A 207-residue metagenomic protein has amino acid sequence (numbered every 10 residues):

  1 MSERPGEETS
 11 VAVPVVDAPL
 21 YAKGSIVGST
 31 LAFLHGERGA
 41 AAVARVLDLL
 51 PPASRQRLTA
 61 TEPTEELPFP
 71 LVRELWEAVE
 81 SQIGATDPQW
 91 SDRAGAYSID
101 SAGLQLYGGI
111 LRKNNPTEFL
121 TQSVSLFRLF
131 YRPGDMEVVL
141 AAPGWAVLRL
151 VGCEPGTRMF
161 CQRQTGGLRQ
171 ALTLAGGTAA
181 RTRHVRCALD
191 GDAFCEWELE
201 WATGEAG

Functional and structural regions predicted by a protein language model:
S2-L31, R128-Q162, T173-G207: Short terminal or interdomain "cap/linker" segment that borders an active site or interface and mediates
S2-Q105: N-terminal low-complexity or simple alpha-helical regulatory segments that function as activation/interaction modules
T61-R163, R181, R186: Amphipathic interaction/junction segments at domain boundaries or subunit interfaces
